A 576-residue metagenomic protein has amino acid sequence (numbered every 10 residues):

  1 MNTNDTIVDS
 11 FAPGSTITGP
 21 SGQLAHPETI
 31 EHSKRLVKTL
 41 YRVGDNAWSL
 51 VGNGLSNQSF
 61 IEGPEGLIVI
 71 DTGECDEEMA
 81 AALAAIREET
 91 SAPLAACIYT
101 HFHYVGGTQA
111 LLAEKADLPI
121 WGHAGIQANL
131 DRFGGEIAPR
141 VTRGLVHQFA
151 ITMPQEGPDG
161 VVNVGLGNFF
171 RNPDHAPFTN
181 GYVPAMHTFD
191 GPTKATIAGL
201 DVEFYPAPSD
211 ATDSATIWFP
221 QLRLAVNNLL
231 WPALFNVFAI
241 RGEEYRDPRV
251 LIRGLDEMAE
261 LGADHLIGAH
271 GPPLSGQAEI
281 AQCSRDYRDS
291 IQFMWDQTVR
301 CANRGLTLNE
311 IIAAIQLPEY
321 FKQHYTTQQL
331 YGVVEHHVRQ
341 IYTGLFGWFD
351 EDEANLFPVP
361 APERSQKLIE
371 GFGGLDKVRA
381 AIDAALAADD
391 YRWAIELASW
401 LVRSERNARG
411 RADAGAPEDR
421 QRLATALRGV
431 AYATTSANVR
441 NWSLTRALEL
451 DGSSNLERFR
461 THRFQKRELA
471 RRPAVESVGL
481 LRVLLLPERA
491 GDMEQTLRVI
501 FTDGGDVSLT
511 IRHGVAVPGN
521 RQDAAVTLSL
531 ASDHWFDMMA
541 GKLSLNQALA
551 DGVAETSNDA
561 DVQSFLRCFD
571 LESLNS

Functional and structural regions predicted by a protein language model:
N2-I30, A138-T142, I151-D159, N163-H175 (+2 more regions): Accessory terminal helices/loops
V37-T90, A215-L229: Conserved beta-strand hairpin/beta-sheet module of binuclear metal-dependent hydrolase folds, prominently
V43-S49, G199-E203, G491-R498: Short, hydrophobic/aromatic-rich segments at coil-to-beta transitions
N46, I61, D71, I86 (+9 more regions): Divalent metal-coordination and catalytic microenvironments
E65-G66, E77-G122: Active-site metal-binding motif and surrounding structural segment of the metallo-beta-lactamase
G66-I68, E74-D76, V183, P192-I197 (+1 more regions): Metallo-beta-lactamase
D131-P206, V250-G262: Metallo-beta-lactamase
A384, A388-E396, A412, R420 (+1 more regions): Feature captures hydrophobic
